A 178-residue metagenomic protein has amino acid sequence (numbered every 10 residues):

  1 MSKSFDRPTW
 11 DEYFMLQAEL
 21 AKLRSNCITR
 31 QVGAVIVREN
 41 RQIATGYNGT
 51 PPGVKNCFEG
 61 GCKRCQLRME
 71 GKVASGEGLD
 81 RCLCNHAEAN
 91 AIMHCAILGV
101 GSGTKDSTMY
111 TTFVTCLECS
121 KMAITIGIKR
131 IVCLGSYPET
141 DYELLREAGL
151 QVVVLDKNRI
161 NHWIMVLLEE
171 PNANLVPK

Functional and structural regions predicted by a protein language model:
M1-K178: Zinc-dependent deaminase catalytic domain
